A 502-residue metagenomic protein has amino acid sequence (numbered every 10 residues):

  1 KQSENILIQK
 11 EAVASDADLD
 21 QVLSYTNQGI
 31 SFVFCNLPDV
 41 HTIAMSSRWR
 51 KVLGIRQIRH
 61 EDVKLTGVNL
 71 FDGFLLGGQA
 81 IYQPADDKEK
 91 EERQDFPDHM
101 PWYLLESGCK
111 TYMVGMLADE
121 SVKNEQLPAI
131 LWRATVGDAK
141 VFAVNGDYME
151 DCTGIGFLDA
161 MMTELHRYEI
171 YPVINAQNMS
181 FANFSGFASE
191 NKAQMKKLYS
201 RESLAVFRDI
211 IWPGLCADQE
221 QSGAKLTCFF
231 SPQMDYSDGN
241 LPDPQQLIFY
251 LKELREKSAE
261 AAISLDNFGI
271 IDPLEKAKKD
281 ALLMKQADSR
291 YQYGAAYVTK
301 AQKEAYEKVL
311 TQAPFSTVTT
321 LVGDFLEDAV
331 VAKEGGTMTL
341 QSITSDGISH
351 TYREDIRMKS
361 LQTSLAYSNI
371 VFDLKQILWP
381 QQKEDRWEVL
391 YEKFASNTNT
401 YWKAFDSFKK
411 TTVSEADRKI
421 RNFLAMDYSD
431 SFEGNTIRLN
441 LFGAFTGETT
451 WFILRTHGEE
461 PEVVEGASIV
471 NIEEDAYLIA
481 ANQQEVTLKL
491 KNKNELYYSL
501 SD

Functional and structural regions predicted by a protein language model:
A14-A85: A glycine-rich, often tryptophan-bearing local segment used as a flexible ligand/cofactor-contacting loop or short
A14-D18, E474-D502: C-terminal beta-strand-rich structural cap/linker in extracellular carbohydrate-active enzymes
T26-I58, S185-A188, C216, E220-A313 (+2 more regions): Metal-dependent polysaccharide deacetylase catalytic core of the NodB/CE4 family, i.e., the active-site-bearing domain
S31, Q94-A176: A glycine-centered loop/beta-turn motif at secondary-structure junctions
G146-E253: Active-site beta->alpha N-cap acidic-glycine motif
G146-Y148, L165-Y171, N175-A188, G214-Q219 (+1 more regions): Catalytic grooves of carbohydrate-active enzymes
F157, N267-D288, G335-Q362: Alpha-helical scaffold elements lining the catalytic groove of polysaccharide deacetylases
K410-T456: Surface beta-strand/loop "capping" patches
